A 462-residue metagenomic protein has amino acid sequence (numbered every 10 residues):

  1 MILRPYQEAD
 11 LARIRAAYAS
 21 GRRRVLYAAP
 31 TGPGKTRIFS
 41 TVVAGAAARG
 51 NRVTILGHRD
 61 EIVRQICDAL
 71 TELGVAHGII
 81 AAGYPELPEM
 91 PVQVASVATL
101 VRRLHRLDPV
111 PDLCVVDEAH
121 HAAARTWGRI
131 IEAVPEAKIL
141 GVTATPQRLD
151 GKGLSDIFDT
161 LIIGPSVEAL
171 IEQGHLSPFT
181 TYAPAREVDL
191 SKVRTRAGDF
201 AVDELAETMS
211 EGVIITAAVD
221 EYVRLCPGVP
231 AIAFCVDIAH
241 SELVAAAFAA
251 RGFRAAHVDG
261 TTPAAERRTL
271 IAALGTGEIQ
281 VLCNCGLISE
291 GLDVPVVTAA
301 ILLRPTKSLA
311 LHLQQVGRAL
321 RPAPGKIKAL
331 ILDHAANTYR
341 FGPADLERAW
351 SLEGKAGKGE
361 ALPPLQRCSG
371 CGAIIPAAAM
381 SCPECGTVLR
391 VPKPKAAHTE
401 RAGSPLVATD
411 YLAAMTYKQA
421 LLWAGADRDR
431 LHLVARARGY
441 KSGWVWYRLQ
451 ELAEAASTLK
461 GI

Functional and structural regions predicted by a protein language model:
M1-A28: Conserved pre-motif I regulatory segment
G21-V42, F234: Walker A/P-loop
R52-I62, A206-A247, R251: Conserved strand-helix element at the start of the C-terminal RecA-like helicase core
R64, I79-P88, E242-L243, F253-C285: Conserved helicase ATPase core of P-loop NTP-dependent helicases/translocases
A98-V101, G260-R267, I271-E347: Conserved RecA-like P-loop NTPase helicase motor core
H121-T181: Post-DEXD/H (motif II) to motif III coupling segment of the RecA-like Helicase ATP-binding lobe
L161-I232: Conserved interdomain linker/interface between the two RecA-like ATPase lobes of SF2 helicase motors
T276, L309-Q314, R318-H432: C-terminal helicase lobe
